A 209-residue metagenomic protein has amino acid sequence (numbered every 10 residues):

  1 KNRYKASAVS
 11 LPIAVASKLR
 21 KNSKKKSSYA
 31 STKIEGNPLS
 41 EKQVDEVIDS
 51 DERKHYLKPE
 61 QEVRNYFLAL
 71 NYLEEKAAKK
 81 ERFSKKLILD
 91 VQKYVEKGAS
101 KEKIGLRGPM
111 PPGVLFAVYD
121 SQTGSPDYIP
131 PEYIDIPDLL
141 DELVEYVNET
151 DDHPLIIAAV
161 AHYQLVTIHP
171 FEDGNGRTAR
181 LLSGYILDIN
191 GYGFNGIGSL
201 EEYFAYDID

Functional and structural regions predicted by a protein language model:
K1-D209: FIC/Doc superfamily catalytic core
